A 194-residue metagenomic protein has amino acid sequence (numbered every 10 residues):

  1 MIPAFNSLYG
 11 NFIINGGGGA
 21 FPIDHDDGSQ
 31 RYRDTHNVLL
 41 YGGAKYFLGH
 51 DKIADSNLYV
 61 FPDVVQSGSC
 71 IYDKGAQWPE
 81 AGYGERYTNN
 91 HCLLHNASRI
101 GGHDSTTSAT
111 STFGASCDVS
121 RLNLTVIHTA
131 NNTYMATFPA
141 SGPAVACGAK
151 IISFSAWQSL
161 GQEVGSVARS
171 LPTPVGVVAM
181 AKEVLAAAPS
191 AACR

Functional and structural regions predicted by a protein language model:
M1-R194: Extracellular parallel beta-helix/beta-solenoid repeat domains
